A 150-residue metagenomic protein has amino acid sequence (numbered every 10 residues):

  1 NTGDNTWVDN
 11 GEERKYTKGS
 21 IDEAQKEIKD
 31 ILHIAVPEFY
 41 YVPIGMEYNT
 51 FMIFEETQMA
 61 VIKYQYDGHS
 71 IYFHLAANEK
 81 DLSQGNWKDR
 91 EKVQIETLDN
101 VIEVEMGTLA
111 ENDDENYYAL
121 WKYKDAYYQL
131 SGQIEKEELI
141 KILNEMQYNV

Functional and structural regions predicted by a protein language model:
N1-T2: Membrane-interface helical sensory segment of bacterial ECF anti-sigma factor regulators
T6-Y123: Short, solvent-exposed recognition patches
K124-V150: Surface-exposed amphipathic alpha-helical segments
